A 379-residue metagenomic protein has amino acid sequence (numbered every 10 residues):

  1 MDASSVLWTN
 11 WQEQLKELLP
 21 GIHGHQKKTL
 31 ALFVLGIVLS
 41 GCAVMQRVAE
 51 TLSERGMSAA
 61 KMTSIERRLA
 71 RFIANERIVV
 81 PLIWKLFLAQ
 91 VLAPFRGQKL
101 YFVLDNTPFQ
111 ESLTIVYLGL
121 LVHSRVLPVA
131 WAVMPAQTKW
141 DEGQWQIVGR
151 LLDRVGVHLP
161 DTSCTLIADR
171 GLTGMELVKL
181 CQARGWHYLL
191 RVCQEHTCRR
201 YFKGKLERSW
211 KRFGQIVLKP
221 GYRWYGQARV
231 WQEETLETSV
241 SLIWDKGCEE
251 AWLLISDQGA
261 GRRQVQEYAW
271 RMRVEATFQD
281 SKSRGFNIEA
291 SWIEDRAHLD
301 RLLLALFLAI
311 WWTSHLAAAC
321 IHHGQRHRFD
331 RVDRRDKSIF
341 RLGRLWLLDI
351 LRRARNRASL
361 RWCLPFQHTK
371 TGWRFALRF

Functional and structural regions predicted by a protein language model:
M1-V44, E50-T51, W84-K85, Q98-L100 (+2 more regions): Single, function-defining residue in the core of a domain
I37-I73: Low-complexity, highly charged intrinsically disordered N-terminal segments that act as targeting/localization
M62, E66-R125, A130, P135: Active-site-proximal, Lys/Arg-enriched surface segment that forms a nucleic-acid-binding/basic interface patch
